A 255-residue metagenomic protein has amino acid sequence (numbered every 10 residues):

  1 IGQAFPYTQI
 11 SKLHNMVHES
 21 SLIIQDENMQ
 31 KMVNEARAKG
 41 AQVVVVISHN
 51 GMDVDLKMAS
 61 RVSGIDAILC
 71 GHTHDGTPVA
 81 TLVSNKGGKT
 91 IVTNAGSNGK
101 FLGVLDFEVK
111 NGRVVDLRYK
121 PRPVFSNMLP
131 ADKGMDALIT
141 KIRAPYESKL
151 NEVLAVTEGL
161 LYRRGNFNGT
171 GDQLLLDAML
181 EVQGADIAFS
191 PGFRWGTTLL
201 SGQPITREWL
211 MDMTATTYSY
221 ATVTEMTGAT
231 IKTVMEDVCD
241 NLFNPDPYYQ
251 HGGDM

Functional and structural regions predicted by a protein language model:
I1-P130, G134, N166-A178, A188 (+1 more regions): Acidic, metal/ion-coordinating pockets
R37, V54-S60, A67, D106-M255: Solvent-exposed loop/linker segments at secondary-structure transitions that flank or connect catalytic domains
